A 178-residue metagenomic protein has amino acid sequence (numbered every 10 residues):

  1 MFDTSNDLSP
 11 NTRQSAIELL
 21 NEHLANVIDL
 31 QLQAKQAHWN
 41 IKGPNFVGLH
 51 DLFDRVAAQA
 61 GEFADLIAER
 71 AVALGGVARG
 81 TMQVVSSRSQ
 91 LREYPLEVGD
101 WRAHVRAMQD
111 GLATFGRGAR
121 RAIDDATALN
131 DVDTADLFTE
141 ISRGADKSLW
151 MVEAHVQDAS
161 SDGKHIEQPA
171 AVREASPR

Functional and structural regions predicted by a protein language model:
M1-R178: Iron-associated oxidoreductase/ferritin-like identity signal
